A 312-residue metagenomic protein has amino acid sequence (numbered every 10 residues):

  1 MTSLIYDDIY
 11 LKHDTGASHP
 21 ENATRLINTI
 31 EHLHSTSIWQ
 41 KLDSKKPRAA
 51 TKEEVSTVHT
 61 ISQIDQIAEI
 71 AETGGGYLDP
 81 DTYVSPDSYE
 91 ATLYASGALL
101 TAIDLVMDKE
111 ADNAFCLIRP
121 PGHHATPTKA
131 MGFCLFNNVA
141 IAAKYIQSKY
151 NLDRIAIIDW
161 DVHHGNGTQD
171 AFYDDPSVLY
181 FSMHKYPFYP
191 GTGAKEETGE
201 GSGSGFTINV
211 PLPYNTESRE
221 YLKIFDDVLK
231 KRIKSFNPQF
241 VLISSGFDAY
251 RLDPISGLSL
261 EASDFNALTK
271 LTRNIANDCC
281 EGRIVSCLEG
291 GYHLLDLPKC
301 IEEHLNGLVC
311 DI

Functional and structural regions predicted by a protein language model:
M1-I312: HDAC/HDAC-like amidohydrolase catalytic core signature
